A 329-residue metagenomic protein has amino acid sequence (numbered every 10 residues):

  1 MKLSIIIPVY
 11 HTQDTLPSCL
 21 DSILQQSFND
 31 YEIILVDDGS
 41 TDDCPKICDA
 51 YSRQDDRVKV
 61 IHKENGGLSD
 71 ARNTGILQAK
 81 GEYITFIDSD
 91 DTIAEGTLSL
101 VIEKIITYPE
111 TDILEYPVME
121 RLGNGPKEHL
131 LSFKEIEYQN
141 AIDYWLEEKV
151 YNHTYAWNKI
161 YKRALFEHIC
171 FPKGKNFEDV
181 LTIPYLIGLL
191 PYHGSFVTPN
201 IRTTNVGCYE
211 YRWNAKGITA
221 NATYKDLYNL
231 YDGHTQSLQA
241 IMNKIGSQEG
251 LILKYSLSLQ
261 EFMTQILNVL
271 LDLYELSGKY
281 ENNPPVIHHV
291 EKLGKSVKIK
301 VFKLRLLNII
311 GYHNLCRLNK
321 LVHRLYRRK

Functional and structural regions predicted by a protein language model:
D21-D30: Short, acidic, metal-binding catalytic loop of nucleotide-sugar glycosyltransferases
S22, D37-K46, E64: A conserved acidic beta->alpha catalytic loop
D43, D91-K104: Acidic donor-binding/catalytic loop of UDP-sugar-dependent glycosyltransferases, especially processive GT2
K63-A79: Glycine-rich, basic loop-to-helix element that forms the pyrophosphate-binding segment of sugar-nucleotide handling
I84: Short aromatic/hydrophobic "clamp" motif used to bind/position activated sugar donors
L98-H129: Conserved donor NDP-sugar-binding/catalytic core segment of glycosyltransferases
I142-Y224: Conserved nucleotide-sugar donor-binding catalytic segment
L271-K329: Membrane-interface aromatic/basic loop that binds lipid-linked glycans or pyrophosphate carriers, typified by
